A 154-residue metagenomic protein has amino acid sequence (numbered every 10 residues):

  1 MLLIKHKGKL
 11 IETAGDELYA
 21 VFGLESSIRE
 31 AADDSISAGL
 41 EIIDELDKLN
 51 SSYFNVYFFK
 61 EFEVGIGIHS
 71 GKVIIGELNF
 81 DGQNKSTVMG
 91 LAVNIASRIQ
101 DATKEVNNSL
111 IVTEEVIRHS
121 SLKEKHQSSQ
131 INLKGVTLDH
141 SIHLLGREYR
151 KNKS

Functional and structural regions predicted by a protein language model:
M1-G8, L24-I66, S70, L91-A102: Alpha-helical scaffold within the catalytic cores of cyclic-nucleotide enzymes
L10-E12: A short pre-motif secondary-structure segment
A14, A31, I74, V88-I95 (+1 more regions): Helical mechanochemical/support elements of P-loop NTPase systems and associated helical scaffolds
A14-A20: Short, conserved phosphate-binding/catalytic loop or strand-edge motifs used in phosphoryl-/nucleotidyl-transfer
G15, I99, G135: Residue-level signature of catalytic and energy-coupling elements of molecular machines, predominantly ATP/GTP-dependent
V73, K104-S154: Cytosolic regulatory/linker segments at or just downstream of nucleotide-handling modules in signal-transduction
E77-N79: Cytochrome P450 core scaffold surrounding the K-helix E-X-X-R motif and the conserved "meander" helix-loop region
